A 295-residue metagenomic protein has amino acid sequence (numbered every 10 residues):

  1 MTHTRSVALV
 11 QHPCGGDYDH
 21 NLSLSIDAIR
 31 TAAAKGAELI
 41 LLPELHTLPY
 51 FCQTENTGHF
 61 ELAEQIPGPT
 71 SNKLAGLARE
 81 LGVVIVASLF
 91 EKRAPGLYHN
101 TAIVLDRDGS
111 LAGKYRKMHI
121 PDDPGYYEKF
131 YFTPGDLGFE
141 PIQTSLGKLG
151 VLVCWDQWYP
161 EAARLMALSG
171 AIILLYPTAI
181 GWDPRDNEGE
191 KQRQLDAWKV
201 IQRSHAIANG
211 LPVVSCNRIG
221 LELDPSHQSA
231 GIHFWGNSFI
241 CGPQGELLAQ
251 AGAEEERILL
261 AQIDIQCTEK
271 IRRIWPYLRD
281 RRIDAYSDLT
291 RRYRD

Functional and structural regions predicted by a protein language model:
M1-L39, L175: N-terminal active-site segment of His-dependent metallophosphoesterases
T4-G16, T101, K114-K117, P141 (+2 more regions): Active-site-proximal beta-strand elements of phosphoester/diester hydrolases
Y18, D27-R107, K114, I180-L211: Cys-nucleophile CN-hydrolase/nitrilase-fold catalytic domain and related Cys-dependent amidase chemistry that acts on
I66-V86, K148, C154-I258: CN hydrolase (nitrilase-like) catalytic-core segments centered on the catalytic cysteine and neighboring Lys/Glu
A87-L89, T101-V104, E140, S238-I240 (+1 more regions): Short beta-strand scaffold segments in enzyme catalytic cores
V104-A112, C241-L248: Short, glycine-anchored, charge-dense loop/turn motifs used at functional sites
K117-Y131, E255-R272: A short, polar/charged loop-to-alpha-helix boundary motif
F139-S169, T268-D295: Cysteine/selenocysteine-centered motifs that mediate thiol-based redox chemistry or coordinate metal-sulfur cofactors
